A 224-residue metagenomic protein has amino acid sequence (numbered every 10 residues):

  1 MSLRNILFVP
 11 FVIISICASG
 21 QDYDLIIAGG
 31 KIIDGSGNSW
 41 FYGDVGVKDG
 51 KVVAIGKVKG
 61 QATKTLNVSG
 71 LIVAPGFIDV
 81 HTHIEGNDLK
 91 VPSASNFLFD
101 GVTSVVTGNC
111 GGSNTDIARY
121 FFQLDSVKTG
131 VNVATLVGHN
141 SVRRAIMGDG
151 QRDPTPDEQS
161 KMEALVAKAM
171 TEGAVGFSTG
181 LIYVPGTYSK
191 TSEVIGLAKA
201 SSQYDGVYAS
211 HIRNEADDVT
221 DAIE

Functional and structural regions predicted by a protein language model:
M1-L7: Bacterial N-terminal signal peptides that target proteins for export
F11-S19: Hydrophobic h-region of N-terminal signal peptides that target proteins for export in Gram-negative bacteria
D22-L25, I32-G76: Histidine-rich, glycine-flanked metal-binding segment
G35, C110, I182: Flexible loop residues that form catalytic and substrate-binding hotspots at small-molecule/glycan-binding clefts
V68-V73, F77-T82, K90-T179, A198-V207: Divalent-metal coordination cores built from histidine and acidic residues
I84-E85, N214: Short active-site segment of divalent metal-dependent hydrolases/proteases that encodes the spacing between
L89, R119-Y120, S192, E224: Alpha-helical scaffolding within the catalytic cores of extracellular/periplasmic polymer-degrading hydrolases
F177-E224: Active-site core of metal-dependent hydrolases
